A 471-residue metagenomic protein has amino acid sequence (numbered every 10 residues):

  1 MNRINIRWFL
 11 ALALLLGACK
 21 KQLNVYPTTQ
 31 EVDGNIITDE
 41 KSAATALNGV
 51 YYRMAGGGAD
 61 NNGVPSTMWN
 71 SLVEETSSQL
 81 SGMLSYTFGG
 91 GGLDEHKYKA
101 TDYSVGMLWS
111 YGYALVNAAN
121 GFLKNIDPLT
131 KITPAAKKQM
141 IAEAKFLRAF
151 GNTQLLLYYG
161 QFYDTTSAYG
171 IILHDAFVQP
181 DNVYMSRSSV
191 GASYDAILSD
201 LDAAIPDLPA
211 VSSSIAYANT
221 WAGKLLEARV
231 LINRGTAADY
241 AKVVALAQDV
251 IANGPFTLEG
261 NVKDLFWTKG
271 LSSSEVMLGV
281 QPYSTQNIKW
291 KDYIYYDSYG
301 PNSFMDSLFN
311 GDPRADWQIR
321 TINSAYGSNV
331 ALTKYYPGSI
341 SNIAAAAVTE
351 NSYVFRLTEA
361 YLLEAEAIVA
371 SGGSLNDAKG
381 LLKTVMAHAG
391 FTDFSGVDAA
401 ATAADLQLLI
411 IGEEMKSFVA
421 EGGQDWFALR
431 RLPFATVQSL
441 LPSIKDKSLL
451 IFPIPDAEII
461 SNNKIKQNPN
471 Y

Functional and structural regions predicted by a protein language model:
M1-T28: Bacterial Sec-dependent N-terminal signal peptides
C19-N70, D393, P433, V437-Y471: Membrane-proximal, proline-rich intrinsically disordered regions
D33-G34, N61-G82, G160-G170, A210-W290 (+1 more regions): Short, surface-exposed recognition loops and adjoining beta-strand edges that mediate ligand/DNA contacts, enriched
L47, V116-A119, Y194, L201 (+3 more regions): Inward-facing hydrophobic residues that define packing positions of alpha-helical scaffold repeats
T76-K99, A325-S339: Short alpha-helical hairpin
S85-Y159, S188, A203-S213, A345-L357 (+2 more regions): Conserved, well-structured interaction surfaces
A100, D249-D377, A387, L432-Y471: Elongated scaffold/linker segments in the mid-to-C-terminal portions of large proteins
Y158-D195, Y240: Short coil/linker segments at helix-helix boundaries
